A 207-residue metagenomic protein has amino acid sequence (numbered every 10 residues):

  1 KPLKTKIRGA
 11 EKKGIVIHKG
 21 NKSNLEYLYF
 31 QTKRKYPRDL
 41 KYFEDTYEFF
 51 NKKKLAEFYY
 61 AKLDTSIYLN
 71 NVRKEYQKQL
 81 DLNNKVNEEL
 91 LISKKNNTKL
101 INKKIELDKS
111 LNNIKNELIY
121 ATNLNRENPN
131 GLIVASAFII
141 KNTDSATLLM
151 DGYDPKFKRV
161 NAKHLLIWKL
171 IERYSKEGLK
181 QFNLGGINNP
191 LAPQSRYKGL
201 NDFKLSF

Functional and structural regions predicted by a protein language model:
K1, N142-F207: Acyl-donor binding region in acyl/amide transferases
K1-K158: A conserved beta-strand-loop-helix scaffold within acyl/acetyltransferase catalytic domains
